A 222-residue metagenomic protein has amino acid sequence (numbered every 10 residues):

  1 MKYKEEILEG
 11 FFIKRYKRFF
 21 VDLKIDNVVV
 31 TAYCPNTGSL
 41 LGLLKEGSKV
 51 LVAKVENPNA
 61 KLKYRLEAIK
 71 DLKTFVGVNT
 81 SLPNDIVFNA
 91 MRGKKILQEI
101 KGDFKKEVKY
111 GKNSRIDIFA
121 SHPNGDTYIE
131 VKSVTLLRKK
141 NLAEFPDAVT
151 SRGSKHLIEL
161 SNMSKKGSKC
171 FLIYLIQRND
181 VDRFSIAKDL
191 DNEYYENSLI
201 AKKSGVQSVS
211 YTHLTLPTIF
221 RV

Functional and structural regions predicted by a protein language model:
G10, I116-D147, L160: Conserved catalytic cores of phosphodiester-cleaving nucleases, focusing on short active-site segments
R18-D22: Short aromatic-glycine-enriched beta-strand elements
V29-L41: Beta-strand/loop nucleic-acid-binding surfaces
S39-V50: Short nucleic-acid-contacting surface segments enriched for D/E, G, S/T with interspersed K/R
L41, K73-K105: Acidic-basic catalytic patches of nuclease active cores, encompassing PD-(D/E)XK and other metal-cofactor nuclease
N141-S151, I158-L190: Nucleic-acid nuclease catalytic cores
Q177-L214: Domain-level recognition of nuclease-like catalytic cores that cleave nucleotide substrates
H213-V222: Single conserved hydrophobic/aromatic residue that forms the stacking wall/gate of nucleotide- or nucleobase-binding
